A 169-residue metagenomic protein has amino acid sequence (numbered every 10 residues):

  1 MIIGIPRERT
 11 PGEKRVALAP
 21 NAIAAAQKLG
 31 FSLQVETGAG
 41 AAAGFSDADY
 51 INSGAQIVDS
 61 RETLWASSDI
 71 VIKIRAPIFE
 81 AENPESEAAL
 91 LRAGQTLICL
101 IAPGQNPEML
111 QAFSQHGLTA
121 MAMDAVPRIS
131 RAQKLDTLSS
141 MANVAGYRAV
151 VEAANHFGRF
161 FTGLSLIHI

Functional and structural regions predicted by a protein language model:
M1-I2: Extreme N-terminal starter segment of soluble prokaryotic enzymes
I5-A112, H116: An N-terminal-biased, well-structured beta-alpha scaffold segment characteristic of Rossmann-like dinucleotide-binding
Q105-F157: Short, glycine-/small-residue-rich phosphate/pyrophosphate-handling segment
F161-S165: Flexible, glycine/charged-enriched surface loops at secondary-structure junctions
I167-I169: Conserved small/polar residues in nucleotide/adenosyl-binding loops
